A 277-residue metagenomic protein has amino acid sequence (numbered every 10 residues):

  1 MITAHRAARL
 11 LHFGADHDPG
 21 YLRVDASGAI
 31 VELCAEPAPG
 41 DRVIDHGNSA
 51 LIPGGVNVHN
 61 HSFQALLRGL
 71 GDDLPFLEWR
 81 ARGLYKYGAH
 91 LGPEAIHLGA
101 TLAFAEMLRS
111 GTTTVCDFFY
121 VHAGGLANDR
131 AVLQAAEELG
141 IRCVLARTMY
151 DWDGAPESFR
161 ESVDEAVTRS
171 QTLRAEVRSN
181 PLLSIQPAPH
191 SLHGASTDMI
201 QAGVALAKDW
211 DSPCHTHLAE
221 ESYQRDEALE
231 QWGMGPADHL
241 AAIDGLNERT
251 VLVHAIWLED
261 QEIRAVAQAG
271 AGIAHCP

Functional and structural regions predicted by a protein language model:
M1-P39, S49-A50: N-terminal metal-binding scaffold of metallo-dependent hydrolase/deaminase domains
A8, L22, G28, N48 (+8 more regions): Divalent metal-coordination and catalytic microenvironments
P53-A65, P213-S222: Histidine-centered catalytic micro-motifs
R68-I141, A166-S179: Alpha-helical scaffold segments that flank or form the walls of functional sites
T112, I141, D211, G270-A271: A structural motif
G124-I256: Metal-coordinating catalytic core of metallo-dependent amide/deamination hydrolases
G245-P277: Active-site-adjacent C-terminal substructures of enzyme catalytic domains
